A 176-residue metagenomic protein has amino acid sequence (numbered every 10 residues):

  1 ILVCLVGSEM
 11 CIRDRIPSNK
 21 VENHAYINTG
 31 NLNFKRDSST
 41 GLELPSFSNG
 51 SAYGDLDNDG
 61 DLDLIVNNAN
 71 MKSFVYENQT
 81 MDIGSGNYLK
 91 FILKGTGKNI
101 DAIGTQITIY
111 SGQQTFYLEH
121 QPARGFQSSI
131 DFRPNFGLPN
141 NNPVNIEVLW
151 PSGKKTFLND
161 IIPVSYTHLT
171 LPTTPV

Functional and structural regions predicted by a protein language model:
I1-G7, I12, H168-V176: Single conserved hydrophobic/aromatic residue that forms the stacking wall/gate of nucleotide- or nucleobase-binding
S8-E9, R13-E22: Surface-exposed acidic, glycine/proline-enriched linker/cap segments that occur as 15-30-residue helix-coil
S18-N23, N28-T29, N33-Y53, D57-L169: Gly/Ser/Thr/Pro-enriched helix-cap/hinge segments flanking short amphipathic alpha-helices
